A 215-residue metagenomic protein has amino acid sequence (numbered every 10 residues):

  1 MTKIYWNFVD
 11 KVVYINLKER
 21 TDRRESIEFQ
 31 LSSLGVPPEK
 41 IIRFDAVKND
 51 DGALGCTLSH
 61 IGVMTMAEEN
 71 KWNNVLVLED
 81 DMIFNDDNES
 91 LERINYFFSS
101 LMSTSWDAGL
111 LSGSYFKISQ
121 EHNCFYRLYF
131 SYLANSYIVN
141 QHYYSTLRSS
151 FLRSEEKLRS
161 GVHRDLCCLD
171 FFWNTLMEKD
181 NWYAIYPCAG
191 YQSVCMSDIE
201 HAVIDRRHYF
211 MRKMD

Functional and structural regions predicted by a protein language model:
M1-L78, M82-D215: An acidic/histidine-cluster motif and surrounding catalytic segment that typifies divalent-metal-assisted enzyme active
